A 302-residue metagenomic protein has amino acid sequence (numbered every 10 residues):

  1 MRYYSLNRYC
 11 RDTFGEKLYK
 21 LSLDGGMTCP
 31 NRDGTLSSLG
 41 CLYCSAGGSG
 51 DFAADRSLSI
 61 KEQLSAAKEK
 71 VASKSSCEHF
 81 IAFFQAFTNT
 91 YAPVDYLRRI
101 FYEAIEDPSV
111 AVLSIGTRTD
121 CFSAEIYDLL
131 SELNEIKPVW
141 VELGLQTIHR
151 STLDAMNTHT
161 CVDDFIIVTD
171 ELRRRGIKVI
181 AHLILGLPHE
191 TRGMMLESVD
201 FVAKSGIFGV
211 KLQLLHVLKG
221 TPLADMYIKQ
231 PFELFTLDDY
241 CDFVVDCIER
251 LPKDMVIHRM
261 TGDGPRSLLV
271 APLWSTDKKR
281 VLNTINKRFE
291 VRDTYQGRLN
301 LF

Functional and structural regions predicted by a protein language model:
M1-I81: N-terminal [4Fe-4S]-dependent radical SAM core
M1-R8, D12-Y19, G209, V217-F302: Auxiliary Fe-S-binding modules of radical SAM enzymes
Y19-L23, F80-A82, L113-I115, V139-L143 (+3 more regions): Hydrophobic faces of well-ordered beta-strands that scaffold small-molecule active sites in alpha/beta enzyme cores
C41, E103-V110, E197-L212, L282-Y295: Structural recognition of alpha->loop->beta junctions
G47-A67, V71-V94, S109-F122, P138-F165 (+1 more regions): Core AdoMet radical
K61-K68, L97-Y102, Y127-S131, F165-T169 (+2 more regions): Generic structural signal for well-ordered alpha-helices, preferentially at hydrophobic/aromatic core positions
V71-S73, I100-P108, D128-P138, D170-R174 (+1 more regions): Acidic (Asp/Glu)-rich catalytic clusters
D163-P222, D238-T261: Conserved C-terminal portion of the radical SAM core fold that forms the substrate/S-adenosylmethionine-binding
